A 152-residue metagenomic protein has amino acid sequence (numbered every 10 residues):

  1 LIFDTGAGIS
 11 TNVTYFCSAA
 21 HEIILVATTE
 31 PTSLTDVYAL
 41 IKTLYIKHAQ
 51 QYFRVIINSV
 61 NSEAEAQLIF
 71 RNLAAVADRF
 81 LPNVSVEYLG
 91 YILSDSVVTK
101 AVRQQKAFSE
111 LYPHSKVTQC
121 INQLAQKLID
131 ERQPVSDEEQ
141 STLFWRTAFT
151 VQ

Functional and structural regions predicted by a protein language model:
L1-I2: Loop/turn-to-beta-strand initiation segments
T5-G90, K100: Conserved catalytic-core segment of NTP-binding enzymes
Q50, N58-Q152: C-terminal lobe/tail of nucleotide-utilizing enzymes
